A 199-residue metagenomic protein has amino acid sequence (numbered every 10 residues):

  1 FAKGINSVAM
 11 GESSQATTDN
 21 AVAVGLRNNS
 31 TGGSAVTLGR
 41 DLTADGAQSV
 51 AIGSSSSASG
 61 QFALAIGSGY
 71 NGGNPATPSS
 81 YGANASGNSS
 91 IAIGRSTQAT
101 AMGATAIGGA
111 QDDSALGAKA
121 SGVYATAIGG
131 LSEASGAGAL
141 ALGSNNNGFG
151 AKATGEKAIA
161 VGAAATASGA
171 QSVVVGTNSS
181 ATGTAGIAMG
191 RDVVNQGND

Functional and structural regions predicted by a protein language model:
F1-D199: Glycine- and small/polar-enriched repetitive beta-structure motifs of secreted/surface proteins
